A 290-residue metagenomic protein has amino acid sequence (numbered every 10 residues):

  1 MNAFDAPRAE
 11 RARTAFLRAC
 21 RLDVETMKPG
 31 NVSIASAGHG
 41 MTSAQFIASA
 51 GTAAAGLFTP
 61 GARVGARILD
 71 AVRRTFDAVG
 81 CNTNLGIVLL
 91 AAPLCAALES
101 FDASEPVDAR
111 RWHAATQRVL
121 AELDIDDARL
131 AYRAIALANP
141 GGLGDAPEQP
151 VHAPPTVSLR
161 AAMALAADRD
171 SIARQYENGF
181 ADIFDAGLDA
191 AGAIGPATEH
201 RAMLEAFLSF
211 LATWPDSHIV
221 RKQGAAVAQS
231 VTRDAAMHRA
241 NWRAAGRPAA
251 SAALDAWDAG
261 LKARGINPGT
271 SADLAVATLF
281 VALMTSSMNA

Functional and structural regions predicted by a protein language model:
M1-A62, E99-A259, S286-A290: Phosphate-rich cofactor/ligand-interacting catalytic cores and adjacent structured alpha/beta frameworks
A55-R111: Long, hydrophobic/aromatic-enriched structural stretches that serve as scaffold segments
A62-V79, A249-A263, A282: Short, hydrophobic/aliphatic alpha-helical segments
R67, G86-L90, A131, E199-A206 (+2 more regions): Residue-level detector of well-ordered alpha-helical segments, enriched for hydrophobic/aromatic packing positions
V79-P93, R264-F280: Conserved phosphate/anionic-ligand binding catalytic regions in large, soluble enzymes, centered on
